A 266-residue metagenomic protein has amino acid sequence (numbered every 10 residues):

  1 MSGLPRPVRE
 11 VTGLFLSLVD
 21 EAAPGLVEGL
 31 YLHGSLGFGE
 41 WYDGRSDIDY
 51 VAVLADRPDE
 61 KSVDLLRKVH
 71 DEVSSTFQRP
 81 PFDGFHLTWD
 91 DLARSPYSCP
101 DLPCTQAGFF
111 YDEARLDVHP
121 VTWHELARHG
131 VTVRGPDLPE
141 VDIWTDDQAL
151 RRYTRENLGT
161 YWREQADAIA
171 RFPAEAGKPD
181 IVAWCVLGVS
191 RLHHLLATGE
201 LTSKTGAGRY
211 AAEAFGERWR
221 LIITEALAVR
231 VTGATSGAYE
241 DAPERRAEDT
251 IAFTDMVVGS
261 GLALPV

Functional and structural regions predicted by a protein language model:
M1-Y31, K61-V63, P265-V266: Helical scaffold of the NTase/Pol beta-like nucleotidyltransferase catalytic core
G3, P7, L54, P58-K61 (+4 more regions): Conserved aromatic-histidine-acidic binding/catalytic patches
L16, D20, R67-S74: Short, well-ordered alpha-helical packing segments
L32-K68, E72, R79-T88: Catalytic metal-binding acidic patch
D71-P179, A183-V186: Conserved NTP/Mg2+-binding pocket subregion across the NTase superfamily
F77, P81, I169, A197-E200 (+2 more regions): Long, hydrophobic, amphipathic alpha-helical segments used as structural scaffolds
R163-A226: Extended, basic/helix-rich recognition subdomains
E200-V266: Structured mid-to-C-terminal alpha-helical surface segments
